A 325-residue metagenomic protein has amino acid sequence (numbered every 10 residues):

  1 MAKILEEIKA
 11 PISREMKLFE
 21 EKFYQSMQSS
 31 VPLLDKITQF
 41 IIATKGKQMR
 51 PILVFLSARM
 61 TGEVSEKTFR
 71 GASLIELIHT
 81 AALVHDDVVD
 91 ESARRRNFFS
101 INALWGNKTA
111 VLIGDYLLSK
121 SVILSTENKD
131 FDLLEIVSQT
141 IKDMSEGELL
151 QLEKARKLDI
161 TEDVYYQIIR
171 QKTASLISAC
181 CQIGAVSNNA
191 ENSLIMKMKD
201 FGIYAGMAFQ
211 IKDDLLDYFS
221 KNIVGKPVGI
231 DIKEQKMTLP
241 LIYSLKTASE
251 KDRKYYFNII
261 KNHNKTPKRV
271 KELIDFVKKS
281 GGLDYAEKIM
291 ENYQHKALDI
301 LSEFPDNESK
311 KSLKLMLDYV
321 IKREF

Functional and structural regions predicted by a protein language model:
M1-F325: All-alpha prenyltransferase/terpene-synthase fold signal
